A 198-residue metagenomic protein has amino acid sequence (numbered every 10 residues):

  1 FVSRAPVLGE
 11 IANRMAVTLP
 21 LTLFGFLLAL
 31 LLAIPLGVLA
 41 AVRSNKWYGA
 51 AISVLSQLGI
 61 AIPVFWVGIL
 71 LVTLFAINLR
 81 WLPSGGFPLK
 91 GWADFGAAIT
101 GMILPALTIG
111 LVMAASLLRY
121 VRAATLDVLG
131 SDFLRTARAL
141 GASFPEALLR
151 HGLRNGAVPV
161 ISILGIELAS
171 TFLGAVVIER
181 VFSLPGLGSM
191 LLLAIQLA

Functional and structural regions predicted by a protein language model:
F1, G68, P83-G85, A137 (+1 more regions): Short, hydrophobic secondary-structure boundary micro-motifs
F1-I11, L82: Short membrane-interfacial helix/loop motifs at transmembrane-helix boundaries
M15-Y48, V64, W92-A198: Alpha-helical transmembrane segments of integral membrane proteins, especially multi-pass inner/plasma-membrane
G49-S53: Membrane-interface helix-entry/capping residues at the boundaries of transmembrane alpha-helices
V54-G85, G101, T108-A114, R119: Membrane-water interface segments at the C-terminal ends of transmembrane alpha-helices in multi-pass inner-membrane
L74-L89, E179-G188: Peri-membrane helix termini and adjoining interfacial loops of integral membrane proteins
